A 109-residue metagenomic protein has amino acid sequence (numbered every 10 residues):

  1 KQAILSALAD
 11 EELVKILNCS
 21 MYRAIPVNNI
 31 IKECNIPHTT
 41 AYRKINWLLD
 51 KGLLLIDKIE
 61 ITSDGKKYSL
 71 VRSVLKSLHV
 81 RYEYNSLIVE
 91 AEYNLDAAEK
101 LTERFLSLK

Functional and structural regions predicted by a protein language model:
A3-E11, P26, D57-Y82: Short, cationic-aromatic polyanion-contact patches
A3-I4, L8-I36: N-terminal helix-turn-helix DNA-binding core of bacterial DNA-binding proteins
R23, W47-K51, K76-L78, D96: Short, charged/polar surface micro-motifs in flexible loops or helix N-caps
I30, A41-K51: Basic amphipathic alpha-helical segments that dock to polyanions
W47-L48, I59-K66, N85-D96: Short, surface-exposed, charge-dense and proline/glycine-enriched linear segments
K76-K109: Amphipathic alpha-helical dimerization/coiled-coil segments that flank or bridge DNA-binding/regulatory modules
